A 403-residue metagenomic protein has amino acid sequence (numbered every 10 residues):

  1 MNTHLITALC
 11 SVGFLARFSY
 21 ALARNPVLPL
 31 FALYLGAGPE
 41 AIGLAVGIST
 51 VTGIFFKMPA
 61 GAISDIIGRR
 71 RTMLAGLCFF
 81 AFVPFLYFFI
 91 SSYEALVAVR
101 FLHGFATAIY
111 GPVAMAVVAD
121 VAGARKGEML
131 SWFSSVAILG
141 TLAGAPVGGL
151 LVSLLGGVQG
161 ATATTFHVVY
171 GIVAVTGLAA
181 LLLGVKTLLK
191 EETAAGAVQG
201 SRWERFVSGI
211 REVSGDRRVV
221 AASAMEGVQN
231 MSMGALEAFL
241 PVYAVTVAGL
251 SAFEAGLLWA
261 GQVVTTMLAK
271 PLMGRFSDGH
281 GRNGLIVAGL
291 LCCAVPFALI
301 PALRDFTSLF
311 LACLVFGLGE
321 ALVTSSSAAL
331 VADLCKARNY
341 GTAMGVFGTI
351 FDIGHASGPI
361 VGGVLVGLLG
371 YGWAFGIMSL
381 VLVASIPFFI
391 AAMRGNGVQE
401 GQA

Functional and structural regions predicted by a protein language model:
M1-T3, L189-A222: Juxtamembrane intracellular "pre-TM" segments in multi-pass secondary transporters
N2-T50, V220-M225, N230-A248: Helix-loop boundary and gating motifs at the non-cytosolic
G47-G61, A260-L272: Central cavity-lining transmembrane alpha-helices of secondary-active solute carriers, predominantly the Major
R71-F85, G284-L299: Structural signature of the two symmetry-related core transmembrane helices
E94-L102, P296, T307-V315: Paired small-residue
V99-I138, A329-L330: Cytoplasmic helix-loop-helix junction between adjacent transmembrane helices in 12-TM secondary transporters
F133-V185, G372: Helix-loop-helix hairpin linking two adjacent transmembrane segments in secondary transporters
A174-A195, S385-M393: C-terminal membrane-cytosol helix-exit motif in multi-pass small-molecule transporters
